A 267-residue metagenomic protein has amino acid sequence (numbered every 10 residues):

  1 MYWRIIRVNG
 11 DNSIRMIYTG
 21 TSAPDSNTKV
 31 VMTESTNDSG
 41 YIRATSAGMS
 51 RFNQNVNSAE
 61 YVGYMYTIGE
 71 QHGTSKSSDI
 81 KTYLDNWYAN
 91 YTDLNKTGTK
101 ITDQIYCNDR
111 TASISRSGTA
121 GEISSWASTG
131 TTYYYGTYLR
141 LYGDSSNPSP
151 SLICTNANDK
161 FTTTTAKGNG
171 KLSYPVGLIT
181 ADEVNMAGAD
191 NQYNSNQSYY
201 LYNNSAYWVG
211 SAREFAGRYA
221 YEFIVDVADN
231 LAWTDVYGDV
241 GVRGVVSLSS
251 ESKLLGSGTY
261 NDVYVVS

Functional and structural regions predicted by a protein language model:
M1-S267: Long, domain-scale functional regions
